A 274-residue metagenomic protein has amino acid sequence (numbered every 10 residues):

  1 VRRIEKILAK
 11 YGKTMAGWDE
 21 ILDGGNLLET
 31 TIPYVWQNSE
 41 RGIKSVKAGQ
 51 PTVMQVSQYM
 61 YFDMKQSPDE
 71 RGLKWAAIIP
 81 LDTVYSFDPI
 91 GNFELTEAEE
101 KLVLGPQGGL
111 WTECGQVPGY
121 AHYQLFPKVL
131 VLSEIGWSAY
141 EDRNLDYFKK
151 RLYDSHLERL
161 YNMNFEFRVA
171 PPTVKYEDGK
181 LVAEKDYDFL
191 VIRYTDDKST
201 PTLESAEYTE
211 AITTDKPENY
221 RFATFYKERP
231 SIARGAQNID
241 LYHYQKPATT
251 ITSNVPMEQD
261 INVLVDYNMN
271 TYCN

Functional and structural regions predicted by a protein language model:
V1-T31, W36-K44, A48-G49: Active-site neighborhood of glycoside hydrolase catalytic domains
R2-M15, D19-I21, P118, P127-K180 (+1 more regions): Carbohydrate-binding surfaces of carbohydrate-active enzymes
L8, P33, V129, Y194 (+1 more regions): Hydrophobic, well-ordered secondary-structure elements that form the walls of internal hydrophobic environments
K13, E29-P33, G42-I79: Polar, glycine-rich mid-to-C-terminal structural blocks that act as macromolecule-binding/assembly scaffolds
M15-W18, I32-V35, T52-Q55, G105-G108 (+1 more regions): Structural recognition of the beta-strand scaffold that forms the well-ordered cores of secreted hydrolase catalytic
L22-L27, E40-G42, Y59-M64, T112-V117 (+2 more regions): Flexible loop/turn segments at secondary-structure boundaries
S57-F62, I79-K150: Substrate-binding cleft of secreted/luminal carbohydrate-active enzymes
D146-Y272: Short, compositionally stereotyped local motifs that mark structural "simplifiers"
